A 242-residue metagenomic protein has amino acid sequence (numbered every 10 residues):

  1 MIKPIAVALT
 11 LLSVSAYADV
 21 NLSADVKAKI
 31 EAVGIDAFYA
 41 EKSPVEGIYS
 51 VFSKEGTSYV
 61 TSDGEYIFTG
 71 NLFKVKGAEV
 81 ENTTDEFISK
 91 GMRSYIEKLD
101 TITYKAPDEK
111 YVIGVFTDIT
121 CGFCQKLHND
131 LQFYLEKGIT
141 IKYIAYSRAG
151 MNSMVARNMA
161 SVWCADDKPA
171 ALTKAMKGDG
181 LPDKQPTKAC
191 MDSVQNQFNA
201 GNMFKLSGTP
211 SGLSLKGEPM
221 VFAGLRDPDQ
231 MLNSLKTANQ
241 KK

Functional and structural regions predicted by a protein language model:
M1-A8: Sec-dependent signal peptide recognition, specifically the positively charged N-region followed immediately by
S13-A18: N-terminal signal peptide c-region/cleavage motif recognized by signal peptidases
D19, A28-I30, A37-F38, E46-F68 (+1 more regions): C-terminal cap of thioredoxin/glutaredoxin-like
F38-S43, Y104, Y143-Y146, K174-A175 (+1 more regions): Surface-exposed patches in mature extracellular/periplasmic domains of secreted proteins
D63-E79: N-terminal cap/recognition module
T83-S94, F133-L135: C-terminal low-complexity, charged extensions that often adopt amphipathic alpha-helices
R93-K110: A short beta-strand-turn-helix
Y111-I119, F123-P186, N202, L206-S207 (+1 more regions): Structural alpha/beta surface segment adjacent to cysteine/selenocysteine redox centers across thiol/disulfide enzymes
